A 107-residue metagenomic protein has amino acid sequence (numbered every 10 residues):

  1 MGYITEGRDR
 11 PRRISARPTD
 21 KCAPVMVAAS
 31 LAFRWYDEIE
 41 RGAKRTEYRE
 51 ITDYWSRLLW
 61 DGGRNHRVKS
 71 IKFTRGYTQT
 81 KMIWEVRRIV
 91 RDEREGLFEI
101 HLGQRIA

Functional and structural regions predicted by a protein language model:
G2-A107: Catalytic phosphate/metal-binding cores of nucleic-acid and nucleotide-processing enzymes, i.e., regions that mediate
